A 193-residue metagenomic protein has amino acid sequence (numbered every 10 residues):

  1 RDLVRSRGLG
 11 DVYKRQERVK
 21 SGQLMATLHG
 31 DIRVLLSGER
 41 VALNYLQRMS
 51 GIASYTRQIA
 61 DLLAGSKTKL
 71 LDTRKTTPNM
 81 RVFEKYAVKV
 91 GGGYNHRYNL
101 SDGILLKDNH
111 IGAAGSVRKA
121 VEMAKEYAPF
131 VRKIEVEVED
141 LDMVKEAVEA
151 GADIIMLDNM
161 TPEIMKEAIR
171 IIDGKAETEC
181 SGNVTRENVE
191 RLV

Functional and structural regions predicted by a protein language model:
R1, R7-E137, D142-A150, I154 (+3 more regions): Acidic/glycine-rich phosphate/pyrophosphate-binding loops and surrounding catalytic core that coordinate Mg2+
L157-D158, T178-V184: Glycine-rich beta-strand-to-loop/alpha-helix junction loops that act as flexible
G182-V193: C-terminal non-catalytic interaction appendages of large macromolecular assemblies
